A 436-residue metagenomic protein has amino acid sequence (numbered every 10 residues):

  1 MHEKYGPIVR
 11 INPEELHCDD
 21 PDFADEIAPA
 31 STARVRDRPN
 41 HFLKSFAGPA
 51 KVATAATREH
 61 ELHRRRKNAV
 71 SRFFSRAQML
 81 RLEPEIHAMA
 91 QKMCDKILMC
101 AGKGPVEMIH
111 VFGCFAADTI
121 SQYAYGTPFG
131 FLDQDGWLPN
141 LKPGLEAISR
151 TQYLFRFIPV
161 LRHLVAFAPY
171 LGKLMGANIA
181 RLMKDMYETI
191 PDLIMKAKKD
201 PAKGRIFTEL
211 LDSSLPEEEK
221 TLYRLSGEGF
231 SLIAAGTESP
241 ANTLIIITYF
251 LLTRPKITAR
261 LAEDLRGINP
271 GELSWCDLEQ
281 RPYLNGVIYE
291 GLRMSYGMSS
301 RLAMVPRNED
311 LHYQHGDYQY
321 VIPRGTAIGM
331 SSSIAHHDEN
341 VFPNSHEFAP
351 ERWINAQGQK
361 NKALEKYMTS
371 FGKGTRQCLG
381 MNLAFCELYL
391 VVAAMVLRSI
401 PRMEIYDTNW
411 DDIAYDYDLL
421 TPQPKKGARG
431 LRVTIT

Functional and structural regions predicted by a protein language model:
M1-L82, A117-D118, G136-V165: Cytochrome P450 substrate-recognition site 1
R36-A47, R81-L244: Cytochrome P450 heme-thiolate monooxygenase catalytic core
E83, H87, N140-A147, L252-S300 (+5 more regions): Cytochrome P450 I-helix active-site segment
D95, P255-I257, L364, Q377 (+1 more regions): Cytochrome P450 heme-binding "Cys pocket" and the immediately downstream C-terminal segment
E228-S231, T237, Y318, A327 (+3 more regions): C-terminal, well-structured subdomains that either form a transmembrane helix-short loop-helix hairpin in multi-pass
S239-L252, V391: Short, small-residue alpha-helix embedded
M330-Q359: Conserved cytochrome P450 K-helix/beta-meander segment immediately N-terminal to the heme-binding cysteine loop
P422-T436: C-terminal helix/juxtamembrane-tail motif
